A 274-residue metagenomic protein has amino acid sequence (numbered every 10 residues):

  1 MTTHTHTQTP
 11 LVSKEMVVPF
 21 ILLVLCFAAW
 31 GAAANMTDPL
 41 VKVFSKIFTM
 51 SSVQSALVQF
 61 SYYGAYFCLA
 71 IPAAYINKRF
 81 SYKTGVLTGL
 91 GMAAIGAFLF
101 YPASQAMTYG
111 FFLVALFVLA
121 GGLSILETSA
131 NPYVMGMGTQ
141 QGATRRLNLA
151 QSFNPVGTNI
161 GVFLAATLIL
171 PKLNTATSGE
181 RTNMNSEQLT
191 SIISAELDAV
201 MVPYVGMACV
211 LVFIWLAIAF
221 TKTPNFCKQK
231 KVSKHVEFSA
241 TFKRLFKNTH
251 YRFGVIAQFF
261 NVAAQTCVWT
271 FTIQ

Functional and structural regions predicted by a protein language model:
T2-E15, P224-G254: Juxtamembrane intracellular "pre-TM" segments in multi-pass secondary transporters
V18-S45, A130-N131, V268-I273: Extracytoplasmic
T37-V41, V162, A166-L170, I218 (+1 more regions): Extracytoplasmic gate region of multi-pass secondary transporters
L57-N77: Central cavity-lining transmembrane alpha-helices of secondary-active solute carriers, predominantly the Major
G91-A106: C-terminal ends and interior cores of transmembrane alpha-helices in multi-pass membrane transporters/permeases
T108-L126, F260: Hydrophobic core of transmembrane alpha-helices in multi-pass small-molecule transporters, especially MFS/SLC-type
L123, G142-G179: Glycine-rich segments within core transmembrane alpha-helices of 12-TM secondary carriers
A165-T177, S186, S194-A195, V205-V232: C-terminal membrane-cytosol helix-exit motif in multi-pass small-molecule transporters
